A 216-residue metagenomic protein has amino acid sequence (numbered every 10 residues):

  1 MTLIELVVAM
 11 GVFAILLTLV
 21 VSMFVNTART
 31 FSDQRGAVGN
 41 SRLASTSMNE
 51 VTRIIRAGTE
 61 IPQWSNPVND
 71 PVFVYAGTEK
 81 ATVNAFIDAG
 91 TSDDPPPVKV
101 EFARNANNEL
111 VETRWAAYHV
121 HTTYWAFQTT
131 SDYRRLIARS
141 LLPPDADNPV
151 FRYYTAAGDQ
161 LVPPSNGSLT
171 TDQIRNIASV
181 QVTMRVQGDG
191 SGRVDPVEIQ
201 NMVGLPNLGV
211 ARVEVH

Functional and structural regions predicted by a protein language model:
M1-T27: N-terminal single-pass transmembrane signal-anchor helix
L19-F127, T183, L205-P206, H216: Extracytoplasmic beta-strand-rich oligomerization domains located immediately C-terminal to a leader/signal peptide
G90-S92, H119-Q128, G158-Q173: Low-complexity, polar-biased intrinsically disordered regions enriched in Pro/Ser/Thr/Gly
P96-V100, R135, D195-N201: Short beta-strand segments
F102-R104, R139, R152: Aromatic-rich beta-strand edge motifs centered on tyrosine
V120-P144: An exposed acidic His-Trp-rich patch
L141-H216: Short linear sequence signals and composition-biased patches located at protein termini or domain-edge surfaces
